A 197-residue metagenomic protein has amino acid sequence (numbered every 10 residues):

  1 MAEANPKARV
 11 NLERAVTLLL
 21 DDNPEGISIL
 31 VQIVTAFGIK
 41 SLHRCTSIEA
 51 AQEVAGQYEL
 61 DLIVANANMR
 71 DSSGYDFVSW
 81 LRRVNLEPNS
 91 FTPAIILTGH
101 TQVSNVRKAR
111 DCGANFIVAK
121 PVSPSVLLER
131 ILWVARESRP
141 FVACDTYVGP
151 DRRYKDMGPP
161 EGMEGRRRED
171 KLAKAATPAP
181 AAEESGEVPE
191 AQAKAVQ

Functional and structural regions predicted by a protein language model:
V10, R136-Q197: CheY-like receiver
L18, P88-T101: A short, hydrophobic beta-strand element within the central beta-sheet of small alpha/beta folds
P24-I48: Two-component/phosphorelay signaling modules centered on CheY-like receiver
V31-Q32, D76, T101-F116, V142 (+2 more regions): Alpha4 helix (beta4-alpha4-beta5 surface) of REC/receiver domains from two-component response regulators
R44-L62, N66: Acidic, metal-coordinating helix/loop segments flanking the phosphotransfer/catalytic sites of two-component signaling
N66-N68, T98: Active-site residues of response regulator receiver
N68, S73-N89: Short amphipathic alpha-helix used as the core "switch/output" element in two-component signaling
V122-I131, A135, R139, A143-C144: C-terminal output helix
